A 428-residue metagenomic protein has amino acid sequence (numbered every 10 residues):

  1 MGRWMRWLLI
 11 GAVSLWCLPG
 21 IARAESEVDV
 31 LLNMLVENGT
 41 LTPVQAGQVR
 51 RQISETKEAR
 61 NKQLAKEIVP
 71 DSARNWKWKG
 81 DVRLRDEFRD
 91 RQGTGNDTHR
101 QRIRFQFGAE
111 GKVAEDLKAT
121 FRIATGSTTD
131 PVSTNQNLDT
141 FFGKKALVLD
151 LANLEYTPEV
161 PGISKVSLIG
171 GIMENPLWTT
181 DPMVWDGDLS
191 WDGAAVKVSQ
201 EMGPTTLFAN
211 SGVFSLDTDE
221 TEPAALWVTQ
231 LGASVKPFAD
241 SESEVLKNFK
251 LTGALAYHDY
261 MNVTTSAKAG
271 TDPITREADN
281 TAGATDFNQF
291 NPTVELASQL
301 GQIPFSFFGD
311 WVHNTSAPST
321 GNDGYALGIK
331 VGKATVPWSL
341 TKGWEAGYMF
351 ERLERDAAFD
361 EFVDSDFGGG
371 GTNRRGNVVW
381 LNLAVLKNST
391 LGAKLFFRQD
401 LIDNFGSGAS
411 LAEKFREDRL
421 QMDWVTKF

Functional and structural regions predicted by a protein language model:
M1-M5: N-terminal secretory signal peptides that target proteins for export/translocation
W7, G11, L15-T94, F428: N-terminal periplasmic/intermembrane-space "pro-region" immediately following the signal or transit peptide
K66-W78, V113-D116, E159-V166, E201-N210 (+4 more regions): Short loop/turn motifs that connect adjacent beta-strands in outer-membrane beta-barrel proteins
K77-R83, R100-R104, A146-L151, W191-G193 (+6 more regions): Transmembrane beta-barrel architecture of outer-membrane proteins
L84-D90, E115, I123-T129, I172-P176 (+10 more regions): Transmembrane beta-strands of outer-membrane beta-barrel pores
R85-R104, A109-I163, L177-D186, G309 (+2 more regions): Surface-exposed loop and membrane-interface regions of Gram-negative outer-membrane beta-barrel proteins
R89-D97, N137-K144, S167, V245-K250 (+1 more regions): Outer-membrane beta-barrel pore domains
T128-E244, A256, M261-A284, A357-G370: Surface-exposed coil loops of outer-membrane beta-barrel proteins
